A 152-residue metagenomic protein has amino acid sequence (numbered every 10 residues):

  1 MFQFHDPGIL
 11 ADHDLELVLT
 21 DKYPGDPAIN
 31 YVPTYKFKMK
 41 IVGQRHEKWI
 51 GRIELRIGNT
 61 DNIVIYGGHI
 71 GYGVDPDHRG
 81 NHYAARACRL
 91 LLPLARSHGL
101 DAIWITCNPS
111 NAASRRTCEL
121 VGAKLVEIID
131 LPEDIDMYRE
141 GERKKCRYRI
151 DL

Functional and structural regions predicted by a protein language model:
F2-I65: Acetyl-CoA-dependent GNAT
D21-K22, R149-L152: Short beta-strand-to-coil "C-cap" segments at the C-terminal boundary of structured domains/repeats, marking
P33-K36, E142-R147: Short hydrophobic/aromatic beta-strand or adjacent loop that forms the aromatic wall/cage of a ligand/substrate-binding
V64-P76: Conserved acetyl-CoA binding element of GNAT-fold acetyltransferases
Y72-V74, G80-S97, R116-L120: Conserved acetyl-CoA-binding loop-helix of GNAT-fold acetyltransferases
A95-T106: Conserved GNAT acetyl-CoA-binding A-motif
T106, K124-E140: Conserved catalytic-core motifs of GNAT/GCN5-like acyltransferases
S110-E127: Conserved active-site alpha-helix within GNAT-family acetyltransferase domains
